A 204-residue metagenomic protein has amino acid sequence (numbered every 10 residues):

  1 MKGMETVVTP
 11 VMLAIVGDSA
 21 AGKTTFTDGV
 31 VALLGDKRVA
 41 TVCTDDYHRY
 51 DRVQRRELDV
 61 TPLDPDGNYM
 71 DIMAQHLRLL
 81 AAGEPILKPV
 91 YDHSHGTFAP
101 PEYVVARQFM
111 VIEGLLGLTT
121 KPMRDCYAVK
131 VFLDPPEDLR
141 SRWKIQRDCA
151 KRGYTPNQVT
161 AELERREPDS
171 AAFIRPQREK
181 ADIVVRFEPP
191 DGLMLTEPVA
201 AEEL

Functional and structural regions predicted by a protein language model:
K2-E5, V105-R107, P168-L204: NTP-dependent small-molecule kinase module
S19: The conserved Walker
K23: Conserved lysine of the Walker
F26: Hydrophobic positions on the alpha1 helix immediately C-terminal to the Walker A/P-loop
A32-T41: Post-Walker A helix-loop "phosphate-sensing" segment adjacent to the P-loop in P-loop NTPases
A40-T41, R49-G96, F109: Conserved nucleotide-sensing/catalytic segment adjacent to the nucleotide-binding pocket in NTP-handling enzymes
A99-A150: ATP-dependent NMP and nucleoside kinases share a basic, alpha-helical "lid"
